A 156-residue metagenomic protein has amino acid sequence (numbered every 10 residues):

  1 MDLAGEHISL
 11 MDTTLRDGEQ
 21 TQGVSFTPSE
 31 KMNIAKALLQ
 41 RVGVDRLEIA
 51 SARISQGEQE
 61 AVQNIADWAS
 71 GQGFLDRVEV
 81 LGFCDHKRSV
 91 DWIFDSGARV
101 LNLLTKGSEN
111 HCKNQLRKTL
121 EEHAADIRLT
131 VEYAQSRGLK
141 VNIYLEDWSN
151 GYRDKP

Functional and structural regions predicted by a protein language model:
A4-I8, G43-D45, S70-V78, G97-R99 (+1 more regions): Short, well-ordered coil/turn segments that N-cap beta-strands
L10-M32, R77-H86, C112-E121, Y144-P156: Active-site mouth loops of central-metabolism enzymes
M11-T13, A98-E109, N142: Non-cysteine beta-strand/loop elements that form the S-adenosyl-L-methionine
G18, L38, L101, I143: Conserved, mostly hydrophobic/aromatic
Q22, G43-A69, L103-K118, L145-R153: Glycine-rich, proline-tolerant flexible connector loops at the mouths of alpha/beta enzymes
K31-L39, I93, H123-R137, P156: Structured alpha-helical segments in the cores of large, soluble enzyme domains
S55-C84, E122-L139, I143: Alpha-helix-loop-beta-strand connector modules within alpha/beta enzyme cores
H86-D95: Catalytic cores of alpha/beta
